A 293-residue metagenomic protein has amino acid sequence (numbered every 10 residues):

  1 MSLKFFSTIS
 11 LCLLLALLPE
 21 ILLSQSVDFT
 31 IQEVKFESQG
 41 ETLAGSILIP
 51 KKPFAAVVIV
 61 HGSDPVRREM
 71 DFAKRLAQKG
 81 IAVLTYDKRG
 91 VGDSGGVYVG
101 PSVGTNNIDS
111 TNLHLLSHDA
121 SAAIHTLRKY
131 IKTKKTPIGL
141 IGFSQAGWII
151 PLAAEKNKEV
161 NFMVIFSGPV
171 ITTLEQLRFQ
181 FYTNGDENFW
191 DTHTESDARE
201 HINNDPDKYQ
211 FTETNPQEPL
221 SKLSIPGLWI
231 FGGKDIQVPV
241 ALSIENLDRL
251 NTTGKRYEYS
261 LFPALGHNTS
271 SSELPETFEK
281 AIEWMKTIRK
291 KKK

Functional and structural regions predicted by a protein language model:
Q25-K51: N-terminal cap/lid segment of alpha/beta-hydrolase-fold proteins
F54-G62: Short beta-strand element of the alpha/beta-hydrolase
F72, I225, P239-R249: Short alpha-helix in the alpha/beta-hydrolase fold that links the catalytic acid
L76-G100: Conserved alpha/beta-hydrolase
N106-Y130: Alpha/beta-hydrolase active-site loop
K156-E200: Hydrolase active-site cap/lid region
L223, W229-F231, D235: Short beta-strand/loop motif that positions the catalytic acidic residue of the alpha/beta-hydrolase fold
L265-K293: Catalytic active-site module of serine/aspartate enzymes centered on a nucleophile-bearing elbow/loop
